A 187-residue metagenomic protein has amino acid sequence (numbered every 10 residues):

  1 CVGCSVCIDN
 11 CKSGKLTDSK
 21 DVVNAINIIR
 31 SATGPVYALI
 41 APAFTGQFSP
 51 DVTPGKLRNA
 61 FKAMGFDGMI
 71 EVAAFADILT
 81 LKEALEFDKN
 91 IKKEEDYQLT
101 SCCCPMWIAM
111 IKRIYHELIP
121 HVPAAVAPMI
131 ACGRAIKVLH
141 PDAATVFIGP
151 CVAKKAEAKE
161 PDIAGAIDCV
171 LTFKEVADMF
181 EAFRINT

Functional and structural regions predicted by a protein language model:
V2-V22: Iron-sulfur cluster-binding cysteine motifs and their immediate structural context in ferredoxin-like electron-transfer
D18-T187: Iron-sulfur-associated redox domains of electron-transfer enzymes in respiratory and anaerobic energy metabolism
